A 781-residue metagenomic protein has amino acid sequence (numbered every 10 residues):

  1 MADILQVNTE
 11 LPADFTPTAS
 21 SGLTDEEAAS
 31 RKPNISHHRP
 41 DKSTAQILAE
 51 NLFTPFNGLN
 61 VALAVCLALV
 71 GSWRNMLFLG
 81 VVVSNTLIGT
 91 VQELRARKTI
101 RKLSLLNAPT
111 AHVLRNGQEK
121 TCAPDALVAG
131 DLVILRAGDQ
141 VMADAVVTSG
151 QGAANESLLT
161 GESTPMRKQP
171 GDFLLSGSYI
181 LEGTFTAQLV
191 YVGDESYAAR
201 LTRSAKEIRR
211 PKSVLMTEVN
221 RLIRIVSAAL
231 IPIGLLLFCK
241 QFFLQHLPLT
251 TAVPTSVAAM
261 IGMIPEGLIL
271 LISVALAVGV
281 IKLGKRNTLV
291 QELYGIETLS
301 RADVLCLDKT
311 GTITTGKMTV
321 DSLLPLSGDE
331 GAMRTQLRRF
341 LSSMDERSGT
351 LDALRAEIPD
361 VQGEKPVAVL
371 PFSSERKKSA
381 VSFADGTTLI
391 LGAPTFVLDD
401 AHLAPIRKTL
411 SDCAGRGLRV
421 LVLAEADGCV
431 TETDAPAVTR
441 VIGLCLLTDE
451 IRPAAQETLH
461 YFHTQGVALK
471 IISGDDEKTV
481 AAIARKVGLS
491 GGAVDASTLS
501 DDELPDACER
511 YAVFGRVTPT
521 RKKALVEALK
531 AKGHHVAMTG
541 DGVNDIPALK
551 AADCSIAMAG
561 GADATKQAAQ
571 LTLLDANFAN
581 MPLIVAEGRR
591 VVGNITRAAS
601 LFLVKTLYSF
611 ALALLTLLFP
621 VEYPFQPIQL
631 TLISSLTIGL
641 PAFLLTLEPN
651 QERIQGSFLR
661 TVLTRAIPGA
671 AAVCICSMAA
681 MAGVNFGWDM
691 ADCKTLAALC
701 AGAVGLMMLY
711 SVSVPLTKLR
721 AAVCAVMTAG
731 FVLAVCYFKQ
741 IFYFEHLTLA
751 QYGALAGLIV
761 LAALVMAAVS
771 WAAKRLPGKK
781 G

Functional and structural regions predicted by a protein language model:
A2, V7, S36-H112, L354: Transmembrane helix-loop-helix hairpins at the membrane interface
D3-N8, P12, A108-N220, R419 (+3 more regions): Cytosolic catalytic regions of P-type ion-transporting ATPases
T16-E26, S30-S43, S84-L87, R95-L105 (+1 more regions): Actuator/coupling domain of P-type ATPases
V70-A108, R115, P211-V304, F462 (+3 more regions): Hydrophobic alpha-helical transmembrane segments
L87-M142, T148, L158-T160, P165-Q169 (+5 more regions): Juxtamembrane coupling segments of multi-pass membrane pumps/enzymes
I88, Q118, V190-G193, K206 (+12 more regions): Conserved beta-strand/loop elements of the cytosolic catalytic core of P-type E1-E2 ATPases, chiefly in the P-domain
L237, L276, G491-A537, A552 (+3 more regions): Membrane-embedded transport module
R301-R440, L447, H460, S473-A481 (+4 more regions): Cytosolic catalytic regions of ATP/NTP-dependent phosphoryl-transfer enzymes
